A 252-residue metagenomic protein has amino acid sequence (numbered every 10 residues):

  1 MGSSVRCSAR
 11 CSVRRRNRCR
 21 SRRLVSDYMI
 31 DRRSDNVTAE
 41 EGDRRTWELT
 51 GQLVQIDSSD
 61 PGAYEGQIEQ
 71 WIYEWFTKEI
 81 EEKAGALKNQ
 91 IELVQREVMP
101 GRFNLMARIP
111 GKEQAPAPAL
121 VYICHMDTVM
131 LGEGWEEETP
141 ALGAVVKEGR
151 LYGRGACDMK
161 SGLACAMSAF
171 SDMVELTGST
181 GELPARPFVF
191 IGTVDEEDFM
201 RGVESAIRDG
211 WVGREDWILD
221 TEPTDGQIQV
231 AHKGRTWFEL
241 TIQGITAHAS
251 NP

Functional and structural regions predicted by a protein language model:
N17, D27-Y28: Intrinsic-disorder-associated, low-complexity terminal segments enriched in Asp/Asn/His/Tyr and depleted of Lys/Arg
Y28-R154, E175-P184: Acidic/His- and Gly-rich active-site-bordering loop/insert found across diverse amide/peptide-bond hydrolases
L131-V146, E215, V230-T241: Acidic-glycine-rich active-site phosphate/pyrophosphate-binding loop
M159-W237: Acidic/histidine-rich catalytic neighborhood of metal-dependent amide-processing enzymes
A249-P252: Acidic-enriched catalytic cores of C-N bond-cleaving enzymes acting on peptides and small amides
